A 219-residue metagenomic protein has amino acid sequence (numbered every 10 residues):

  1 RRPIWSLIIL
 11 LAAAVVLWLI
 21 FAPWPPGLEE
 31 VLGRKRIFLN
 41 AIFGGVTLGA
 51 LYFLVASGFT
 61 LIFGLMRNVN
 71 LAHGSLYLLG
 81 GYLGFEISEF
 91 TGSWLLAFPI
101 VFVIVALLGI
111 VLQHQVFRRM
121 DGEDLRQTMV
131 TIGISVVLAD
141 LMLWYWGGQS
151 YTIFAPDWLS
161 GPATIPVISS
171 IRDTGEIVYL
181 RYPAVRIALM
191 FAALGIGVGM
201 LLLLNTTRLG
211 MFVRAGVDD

Functional and structural regions predicted by a protein language model:
R1-M66, L71-G216: Small-residue-rich transmembrane alpha-helical segments that form helix-helix packing/gating elements in polytopic
